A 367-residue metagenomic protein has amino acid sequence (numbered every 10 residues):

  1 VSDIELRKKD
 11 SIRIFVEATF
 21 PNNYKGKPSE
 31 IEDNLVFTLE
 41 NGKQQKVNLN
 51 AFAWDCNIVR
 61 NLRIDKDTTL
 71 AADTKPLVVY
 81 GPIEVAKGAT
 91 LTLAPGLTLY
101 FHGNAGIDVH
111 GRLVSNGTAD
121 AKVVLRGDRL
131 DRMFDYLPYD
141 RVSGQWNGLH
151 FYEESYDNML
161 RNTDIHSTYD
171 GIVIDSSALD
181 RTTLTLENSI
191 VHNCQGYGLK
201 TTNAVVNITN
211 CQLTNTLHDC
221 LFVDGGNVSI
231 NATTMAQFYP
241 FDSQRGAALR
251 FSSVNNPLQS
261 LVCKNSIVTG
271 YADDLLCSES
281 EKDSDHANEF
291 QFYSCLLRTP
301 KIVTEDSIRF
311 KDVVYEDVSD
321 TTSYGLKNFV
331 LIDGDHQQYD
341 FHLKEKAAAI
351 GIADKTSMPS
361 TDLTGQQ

Functional and structural regions predicted by a protein language model:
S2-F341, E345-Q367: Beta-strand/loop edge motif enriched in small/polar residues
